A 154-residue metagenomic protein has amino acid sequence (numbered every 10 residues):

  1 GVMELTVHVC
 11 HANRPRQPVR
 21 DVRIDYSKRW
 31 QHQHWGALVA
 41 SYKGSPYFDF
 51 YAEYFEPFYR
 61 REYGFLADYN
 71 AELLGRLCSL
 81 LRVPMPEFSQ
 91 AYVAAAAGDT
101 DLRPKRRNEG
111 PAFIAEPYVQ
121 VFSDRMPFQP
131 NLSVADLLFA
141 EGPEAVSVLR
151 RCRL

Functional and structural regions predicted by a protein language model:
G1-L154: Residues lining hydrophobic/aromatic ligand-binding pockets adjacent to catalytic sites
